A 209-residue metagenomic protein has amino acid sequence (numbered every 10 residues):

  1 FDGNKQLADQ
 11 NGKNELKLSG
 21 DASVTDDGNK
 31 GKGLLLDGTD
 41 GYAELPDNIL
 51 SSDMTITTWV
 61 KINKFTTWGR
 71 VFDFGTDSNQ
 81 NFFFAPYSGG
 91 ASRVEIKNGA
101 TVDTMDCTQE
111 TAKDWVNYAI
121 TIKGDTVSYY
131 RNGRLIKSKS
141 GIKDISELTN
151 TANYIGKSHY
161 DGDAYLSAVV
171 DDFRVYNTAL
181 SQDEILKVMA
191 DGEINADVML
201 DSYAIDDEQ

Functional and structural regions predicted by a protein language model:
F1-D40, S138, I185-Q209: Extracytoplasmic low-complexity segments
G3-N11, T39-R93, A112, I122 (+5 more regions): Extracellular glycan-recognition modules
G20-D21, G33, K64, N117 (+1 more regions): Extracellular/lumenal ectodomain signal focusing on beta-strand-rich modules and carbohydrate-recognition contexts
R93-N117: Short, aromatic/His-centered strand-loop micro-motif at the edge of beta-sheets
